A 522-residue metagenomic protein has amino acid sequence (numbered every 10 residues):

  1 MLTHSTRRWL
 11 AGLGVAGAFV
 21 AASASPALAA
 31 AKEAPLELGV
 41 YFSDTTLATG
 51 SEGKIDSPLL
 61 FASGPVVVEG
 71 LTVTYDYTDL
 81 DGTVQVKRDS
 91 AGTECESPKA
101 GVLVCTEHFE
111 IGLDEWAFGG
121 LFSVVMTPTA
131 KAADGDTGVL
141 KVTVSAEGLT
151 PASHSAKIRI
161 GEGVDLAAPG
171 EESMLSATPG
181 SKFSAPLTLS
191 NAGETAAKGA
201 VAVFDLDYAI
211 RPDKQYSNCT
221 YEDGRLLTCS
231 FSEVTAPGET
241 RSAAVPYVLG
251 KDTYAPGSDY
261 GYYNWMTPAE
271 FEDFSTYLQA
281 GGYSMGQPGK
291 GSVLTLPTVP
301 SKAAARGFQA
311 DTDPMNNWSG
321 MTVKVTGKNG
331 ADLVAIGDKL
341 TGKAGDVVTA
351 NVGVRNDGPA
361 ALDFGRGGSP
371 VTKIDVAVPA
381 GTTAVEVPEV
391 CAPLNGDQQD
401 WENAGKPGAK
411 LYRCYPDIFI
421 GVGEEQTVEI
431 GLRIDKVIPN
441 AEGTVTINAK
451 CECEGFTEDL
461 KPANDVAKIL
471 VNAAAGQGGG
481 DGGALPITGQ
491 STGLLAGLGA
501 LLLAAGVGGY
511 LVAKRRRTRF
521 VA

Functional and structural regions predicted by a protein language model:
M1, A27-G53, L60-S63, Q85-V102: Low-complexity, acidic Ser/Thr/Pro-rich repeat tracts that form intrinsically disordered stalk/linker regions of very
M1, G497-A522: C-terminal membrane-anchoring or membrane-association module
F19-L28: C-terminal segment of classical bacterial N-terminal signal peptides
A30-P35, A62-G64, V142-L166, M266-G330 (+2 more regions): Extracellular/luminal low-complexity Ser/Thr/Pro-rich, glycosylation-prone repeat/linker regions
A31-P35, V68-G112, G199-A236, S369-R413: A surface/secretory-pathway sequence property marking extracellular, secreted, or lumenal proteins enriched
L38-E69, E171-A196, I336-P370: Short beta-strand elements of extracellular/lumenal beta-sandwich folds
H108-G135, S232-T276, Y415-T444: Low-complexity, intrinsically disordered segments enriched in Ser/Thr together with acidic residues
P314-A484: Membrane-proximal extracellular "stem/stalk" segments of glycoproteins immediately N-terminal to a transmembrane helix
